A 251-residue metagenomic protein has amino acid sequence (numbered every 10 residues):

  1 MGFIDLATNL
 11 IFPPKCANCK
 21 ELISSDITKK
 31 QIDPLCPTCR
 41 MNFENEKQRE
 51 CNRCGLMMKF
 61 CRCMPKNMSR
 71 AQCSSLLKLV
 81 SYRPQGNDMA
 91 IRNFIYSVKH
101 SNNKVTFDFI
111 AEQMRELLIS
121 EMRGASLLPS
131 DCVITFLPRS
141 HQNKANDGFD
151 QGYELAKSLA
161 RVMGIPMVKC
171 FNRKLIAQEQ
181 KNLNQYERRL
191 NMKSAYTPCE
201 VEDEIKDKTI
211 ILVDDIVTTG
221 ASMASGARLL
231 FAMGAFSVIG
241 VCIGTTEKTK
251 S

Functional and structural regions predicted by a protein language model:
M1-S251: Glycine-rich phosphate/pyrophosphate-handling loop used in enzymes and phosphotransfer proteins
